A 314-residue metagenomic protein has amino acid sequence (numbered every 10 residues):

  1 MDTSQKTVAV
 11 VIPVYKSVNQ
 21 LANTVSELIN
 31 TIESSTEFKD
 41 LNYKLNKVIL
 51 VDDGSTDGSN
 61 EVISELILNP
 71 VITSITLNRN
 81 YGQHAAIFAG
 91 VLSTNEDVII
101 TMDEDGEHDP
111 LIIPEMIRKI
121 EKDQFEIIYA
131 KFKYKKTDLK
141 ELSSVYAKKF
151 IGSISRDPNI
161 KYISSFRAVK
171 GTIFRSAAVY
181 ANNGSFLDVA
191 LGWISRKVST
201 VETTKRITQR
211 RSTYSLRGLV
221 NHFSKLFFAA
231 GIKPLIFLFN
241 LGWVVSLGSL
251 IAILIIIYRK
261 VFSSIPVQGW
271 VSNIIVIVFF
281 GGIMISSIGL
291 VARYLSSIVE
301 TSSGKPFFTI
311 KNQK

Functional and structural regions predicted by a protein language model:
D2-Q5, N19, V189-K314: Hydrophobic helical membrane-anchoring modules
T7-A9, K47: Cell-envelope/extracellular polymer assembly enzymes that use nucleotide-activated donors
S17-F38: Short, well-formed alpha-helical segments that are part of the catalytic scaffolds of diverse glycosyltransferases
S17-L21, S55, D109: Donor nucleotide-sugar binding loop of glycosyltransferases
E37-G54, T76: Short beta-strand/loop segment that forms part of the nucleotide-sugar
D52-N60, G106-E107: A conserved acidic beta->alpha catalytic loop
L77-R79, Q83-S93, P110-S185, R206-R217 (+1 more regions): Acceptor/aglycone-binding surface of glycosyltransferases and processive sugar-polymer synthases
I99: Short aromatic/hydrophobic "clamp" motif used to bind/position activated sugar donors
